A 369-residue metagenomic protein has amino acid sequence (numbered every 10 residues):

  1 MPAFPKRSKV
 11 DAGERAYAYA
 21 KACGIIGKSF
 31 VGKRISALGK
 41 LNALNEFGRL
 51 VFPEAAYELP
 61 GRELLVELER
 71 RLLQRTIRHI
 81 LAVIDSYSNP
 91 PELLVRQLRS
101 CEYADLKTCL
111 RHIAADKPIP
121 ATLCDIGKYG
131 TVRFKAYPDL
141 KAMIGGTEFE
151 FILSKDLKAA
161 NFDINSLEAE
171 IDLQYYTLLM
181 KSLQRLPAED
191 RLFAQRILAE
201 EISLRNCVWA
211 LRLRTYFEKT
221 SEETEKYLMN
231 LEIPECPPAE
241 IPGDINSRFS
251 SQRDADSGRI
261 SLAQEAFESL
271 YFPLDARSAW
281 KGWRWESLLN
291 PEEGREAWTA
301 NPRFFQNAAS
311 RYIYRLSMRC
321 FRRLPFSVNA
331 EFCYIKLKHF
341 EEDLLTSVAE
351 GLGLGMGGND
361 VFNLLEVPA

Functional and structural regions predicted by a protein language model:
M1-A369: N-terminal domain-start signal
